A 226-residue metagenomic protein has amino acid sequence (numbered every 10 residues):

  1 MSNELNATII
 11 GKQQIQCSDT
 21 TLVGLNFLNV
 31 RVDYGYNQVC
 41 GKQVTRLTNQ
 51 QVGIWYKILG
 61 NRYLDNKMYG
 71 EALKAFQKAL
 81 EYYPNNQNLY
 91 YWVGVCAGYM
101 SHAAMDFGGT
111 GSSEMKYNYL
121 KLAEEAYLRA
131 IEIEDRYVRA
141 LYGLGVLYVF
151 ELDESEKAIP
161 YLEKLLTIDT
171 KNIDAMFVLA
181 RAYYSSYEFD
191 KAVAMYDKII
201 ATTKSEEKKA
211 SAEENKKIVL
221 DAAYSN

Functional and structural regions predicted by a protein language model:
M1-K67: N-terminal leader/linker segments that initiate helical-solenoid repeat arrays
I15-Q16, Q38, D174, S185-N226: Terminal, low-structured helical/coil segments at or just beyond the last alpha-helical repeat
V32-C40, N66-A75, H102-R129, L152-K164 (+1 more regions): Structural signature of tandem alpha-helical TPR/SEL1-like repeats, specifically the intra-repeat loop/turn
T45, A79, R129-A130, K164-L165 (+1 more regions): Canonical positions in the second alpha-helix
G53-I54, Q87-N88, V138-R139, I173-D174 (+1 more regions): Helix-start (N-cap) detector for alpha-helical repeat units in TPR-like alpha-solenoids, especially tetratricopeptide
I58, W92, G143, V178 (+1 more regions): Canonical tetratricopeptide repeat
N61, V95, H102, V146-L147 (+2 more regions): Residue-level recognition of tetratricopeptide repeat
